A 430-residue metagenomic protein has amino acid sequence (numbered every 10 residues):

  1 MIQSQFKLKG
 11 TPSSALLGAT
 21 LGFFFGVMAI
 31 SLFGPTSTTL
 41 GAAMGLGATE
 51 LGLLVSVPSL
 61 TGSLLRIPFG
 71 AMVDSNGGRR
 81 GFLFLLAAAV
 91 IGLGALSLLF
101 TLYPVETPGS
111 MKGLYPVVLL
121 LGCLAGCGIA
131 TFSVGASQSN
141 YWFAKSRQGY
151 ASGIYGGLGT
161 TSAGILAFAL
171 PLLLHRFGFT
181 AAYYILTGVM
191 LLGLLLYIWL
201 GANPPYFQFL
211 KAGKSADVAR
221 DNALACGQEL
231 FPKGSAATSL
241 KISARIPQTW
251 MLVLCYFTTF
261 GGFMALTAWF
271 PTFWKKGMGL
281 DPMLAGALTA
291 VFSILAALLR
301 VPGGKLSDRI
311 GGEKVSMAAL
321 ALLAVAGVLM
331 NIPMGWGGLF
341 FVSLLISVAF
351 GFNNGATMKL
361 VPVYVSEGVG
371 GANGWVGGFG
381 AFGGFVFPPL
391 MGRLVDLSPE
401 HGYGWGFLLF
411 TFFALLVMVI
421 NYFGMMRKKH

Functional and structural regions predicted by a protein language model:
M1-G10, Q208-L252: Juxtamembrane intracellular "pre-TM" segments in multi-pass secondary transporters
F33-T38, I246-L298: Extracytoplasmic gate region of multi-pass secondary transporters
A87-S110, A321-M334: C-terminal ends and interior cores of transmembrane alpha-helices in multi-pass membrane transporters/permeases
L96, G188-D221, V417-M425: C-terminal membrane-cytosol helix-exit motif in multi-pass small-molecule transporters
L121-L158: Cytoplasmic helix-loop-helix junction between adjacent transmembrane helices in 12-TM secondary transporters
Y155-Y206: Helix-loop-helix hairpin linking two adjacent transmembrane segments in secondary transporters
S307-T357: C-terminal transmembrane helical hairpin of 12-TM major facilitator-type secondary transporters
